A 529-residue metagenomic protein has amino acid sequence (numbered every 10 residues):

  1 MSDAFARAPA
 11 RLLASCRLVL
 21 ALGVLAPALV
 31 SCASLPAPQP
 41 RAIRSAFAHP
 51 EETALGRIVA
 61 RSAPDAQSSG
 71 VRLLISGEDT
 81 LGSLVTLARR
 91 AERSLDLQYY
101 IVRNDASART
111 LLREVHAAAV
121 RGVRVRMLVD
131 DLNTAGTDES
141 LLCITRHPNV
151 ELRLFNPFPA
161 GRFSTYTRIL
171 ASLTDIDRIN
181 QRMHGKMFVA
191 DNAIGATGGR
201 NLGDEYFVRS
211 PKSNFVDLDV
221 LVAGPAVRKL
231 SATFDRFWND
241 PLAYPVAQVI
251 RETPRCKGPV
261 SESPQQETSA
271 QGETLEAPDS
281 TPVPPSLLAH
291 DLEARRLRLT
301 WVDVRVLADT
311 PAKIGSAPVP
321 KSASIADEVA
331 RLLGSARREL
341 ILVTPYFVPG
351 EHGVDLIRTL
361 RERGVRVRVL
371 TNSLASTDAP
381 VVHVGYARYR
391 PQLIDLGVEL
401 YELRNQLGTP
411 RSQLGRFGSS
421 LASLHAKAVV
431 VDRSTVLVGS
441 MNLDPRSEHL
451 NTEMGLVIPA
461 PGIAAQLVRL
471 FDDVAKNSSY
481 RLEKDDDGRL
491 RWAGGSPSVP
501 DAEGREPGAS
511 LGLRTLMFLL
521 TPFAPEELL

Functional and structural regions predicted by a protein language model:
M1-A14: N-terminal secretory signal peptides that target proteins for export/translocation
S2, L20, T515-F518: Residue-level detector of alpha-helical transmembrane segments in integral membrane proteins
R17-A28: Bacterial N-terminal signal peptides
S31-K186, A190-L529: Charged, low-complexity intrinsically disordered terminal segments
